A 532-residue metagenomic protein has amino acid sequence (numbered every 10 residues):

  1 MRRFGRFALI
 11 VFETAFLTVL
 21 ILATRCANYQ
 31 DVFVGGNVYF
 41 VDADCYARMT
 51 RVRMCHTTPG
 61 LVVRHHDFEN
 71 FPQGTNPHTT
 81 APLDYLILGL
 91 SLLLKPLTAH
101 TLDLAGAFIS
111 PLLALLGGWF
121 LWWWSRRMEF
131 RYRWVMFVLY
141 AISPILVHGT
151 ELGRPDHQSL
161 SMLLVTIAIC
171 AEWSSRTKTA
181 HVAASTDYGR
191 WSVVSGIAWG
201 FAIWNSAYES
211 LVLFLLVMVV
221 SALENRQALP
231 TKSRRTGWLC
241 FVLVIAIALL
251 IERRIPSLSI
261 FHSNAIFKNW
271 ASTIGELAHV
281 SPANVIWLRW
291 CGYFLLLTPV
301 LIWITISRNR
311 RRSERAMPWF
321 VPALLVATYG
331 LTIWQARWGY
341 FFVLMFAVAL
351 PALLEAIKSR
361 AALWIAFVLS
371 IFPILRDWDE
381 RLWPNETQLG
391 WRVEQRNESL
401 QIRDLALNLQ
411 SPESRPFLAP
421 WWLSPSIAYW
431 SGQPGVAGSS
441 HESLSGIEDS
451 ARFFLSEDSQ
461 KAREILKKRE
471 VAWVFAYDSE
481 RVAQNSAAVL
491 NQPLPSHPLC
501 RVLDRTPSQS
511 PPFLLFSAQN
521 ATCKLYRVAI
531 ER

Functional and structural regions predicted by a protein language model:
M1, V242-L243, V348, L354-L382: Signature aromatic-anchored transmembrane alpha helix within multi-pass, membrane-resident enzymes that catalyze glycan
M1-V32, W134, T236-C240, R360-A366: Start-transfer (signal-anchor) and selected internal transmembrane alpha helices of multi-pass inner/ER membrane
V19-T24, I109-W124, Y132-R176, Y188-E224 (+1 more regions): Membrane-embedded helix bundles of polyisoprenyl
A27-R127, V135-L139, S143-L164: Active-site lumenal/periplasmic loops and adjacent helix-entry segments of GT-C-fold, multi-pass membrane
L116, F372-R532: Extracytoplasmic
Y132-R133, S174, D187-V194, K232-L239 (+1 more regions): Membrane-interfacial loop-to-transmembrane alpha-helix junctions, especially the N-terminal start
S161, G189-R308: Transmembrane catalytic cores of multi-pass membrane glycosyltransferases and polysaccharide-assembly enzymes
L239-L243, P299-V300, S307-I333, F346-A349: Transmembrane alpha-helix segments characteristic of polytopic inner-membrane glycan-assembly/cell-envelope
